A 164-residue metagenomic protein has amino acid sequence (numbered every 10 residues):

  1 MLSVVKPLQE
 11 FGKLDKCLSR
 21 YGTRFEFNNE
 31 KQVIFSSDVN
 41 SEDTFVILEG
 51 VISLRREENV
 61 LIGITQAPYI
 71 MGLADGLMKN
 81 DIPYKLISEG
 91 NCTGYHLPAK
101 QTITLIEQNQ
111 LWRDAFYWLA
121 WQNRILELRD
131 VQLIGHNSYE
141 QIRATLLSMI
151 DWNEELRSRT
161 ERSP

Functional and structural regions predicted by a protein language model:
M1-V33, S41, Y69-I70, D75-G76: Cyclic nucleotide-binding regulatory module and flanking cytosolic helices
Q32-G90: Cyclic nucleotide-binding regulatory domains
Q101-Q141: A small-molecule sensor/coupling module
Y139-W152: A short, Lys/Arg-enriched amphipathic alpha-helix from helix-turn-helix/homeodomain DNA-binding modules
M149-P164: Phosphate-/nucleic-acid-contacting segments
